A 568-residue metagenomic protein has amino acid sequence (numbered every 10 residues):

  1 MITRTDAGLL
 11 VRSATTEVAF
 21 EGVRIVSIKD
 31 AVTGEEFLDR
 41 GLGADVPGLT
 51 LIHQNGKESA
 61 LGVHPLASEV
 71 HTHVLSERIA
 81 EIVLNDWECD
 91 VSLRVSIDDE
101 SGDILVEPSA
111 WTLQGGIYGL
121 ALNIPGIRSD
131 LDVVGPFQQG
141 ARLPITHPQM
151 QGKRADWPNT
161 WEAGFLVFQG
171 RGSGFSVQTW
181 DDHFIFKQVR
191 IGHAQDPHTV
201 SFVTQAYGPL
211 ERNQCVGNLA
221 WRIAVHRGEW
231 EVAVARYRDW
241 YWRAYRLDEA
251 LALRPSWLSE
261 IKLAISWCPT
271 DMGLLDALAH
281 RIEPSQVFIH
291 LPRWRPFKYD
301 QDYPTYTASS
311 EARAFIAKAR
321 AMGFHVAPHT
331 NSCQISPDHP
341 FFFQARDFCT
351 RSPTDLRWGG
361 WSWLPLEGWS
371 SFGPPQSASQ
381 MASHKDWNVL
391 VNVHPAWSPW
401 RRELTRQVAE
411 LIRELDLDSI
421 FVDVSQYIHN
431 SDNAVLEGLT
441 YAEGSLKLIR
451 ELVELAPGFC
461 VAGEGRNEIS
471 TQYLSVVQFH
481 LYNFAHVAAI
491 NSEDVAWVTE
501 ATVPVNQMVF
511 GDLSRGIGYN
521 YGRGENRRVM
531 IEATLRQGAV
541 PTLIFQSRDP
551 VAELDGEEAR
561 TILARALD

Functional and structural regions predicted by a protein language model:
M1-T5: Short, Gly/Pro- and small/polar-rich lid/capping loops
L10-R293, E311-A314, K318-T330, S419: Carbohydrate-recognition beta-sandwich/jelly-roll modules in extracellular/periplasmic carbohydrate-active proteins
V32, C333, E468: Residue-level detector of flexible, active-site-proximal loop/helix-junction positions within diverse enzyme catalytic
G164, I335, S470: Flexible, glycine-rich phosphate/dinucleotide-binding loops and adjacent beta-alpha linkers at cofactor/substrate
E260-T405, R413-L417, S425-E437: Aromatic-lined carbohydrate-binding/catalytic grooves of carbohydrate-active enzymes
C268-R281, H290, P304, A319 (+3 more regions): Active-site and adjacent substrate-binding regions of carbohydrate-active enzymes
S310, A314, T440-K447, E500: A general alpha-helical scaffold signature found inside nucleotide-binding enzyme cores
F343-L390, P395, R450-E558, R565-L567: Glycan-recognition surfaces
